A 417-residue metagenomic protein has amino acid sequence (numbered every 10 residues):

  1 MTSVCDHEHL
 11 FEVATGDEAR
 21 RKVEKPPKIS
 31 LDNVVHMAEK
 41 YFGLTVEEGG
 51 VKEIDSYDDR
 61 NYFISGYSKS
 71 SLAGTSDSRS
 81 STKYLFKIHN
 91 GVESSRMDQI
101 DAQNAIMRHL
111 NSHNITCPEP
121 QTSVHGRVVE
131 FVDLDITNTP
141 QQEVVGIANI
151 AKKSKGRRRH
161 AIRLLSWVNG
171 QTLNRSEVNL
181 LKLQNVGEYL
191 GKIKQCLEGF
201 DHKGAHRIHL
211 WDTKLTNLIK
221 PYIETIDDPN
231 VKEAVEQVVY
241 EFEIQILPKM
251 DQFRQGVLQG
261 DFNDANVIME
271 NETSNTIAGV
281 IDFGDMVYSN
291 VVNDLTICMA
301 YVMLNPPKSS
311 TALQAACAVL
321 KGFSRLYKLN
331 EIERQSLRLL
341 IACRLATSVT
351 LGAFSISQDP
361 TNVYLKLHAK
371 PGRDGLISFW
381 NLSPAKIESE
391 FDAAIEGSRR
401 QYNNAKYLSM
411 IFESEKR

Functional and structural regions predicted by a protein language model:
T2-E48: Juxta-kinase regulatory segment immediately upstream of eukaryotic protein kinase catalytic domains
H7-A14, H206-L247: Active-site catalytic-loop/activation-segment of kinase and kinase-like phosphoryl-transfer enzymes
K22-V23, P221, T225, S348-R417: ATP/Mg2+ or Mg2+-diphosphate-binding catalytic cores that bind nucleotide phosphates or diphosphates via glycine-rich
V51-D55: Protein kinase glycine-rich loop
Y57-L85, P120, E243-N293, S414-R417: Active-site acidic catalytic loop and adjacent metal/ATP-binding pocket of ATP-dependent phosphoryl transfer enzymes
G66-D201: ATP-binding pocket architecture of kinase catalytic cores
G91, R158-S176, T216-D228, T347-Y364: A glycine-centered beta->alpha junction motif in the catalytic cores of kinase/phosphotransferase enzymes
V292-K328, A342-P360: Active-site activation/catalytic loop segments of kinase-like enzymes and analogous catalytic loops in related
